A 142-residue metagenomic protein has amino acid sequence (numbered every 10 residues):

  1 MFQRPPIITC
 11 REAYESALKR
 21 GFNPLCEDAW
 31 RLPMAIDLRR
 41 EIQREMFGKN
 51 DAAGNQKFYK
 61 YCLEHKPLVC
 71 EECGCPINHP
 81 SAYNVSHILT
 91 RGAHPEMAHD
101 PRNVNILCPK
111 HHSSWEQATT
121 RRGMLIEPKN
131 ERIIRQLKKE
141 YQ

Functional and structural regions predicted by a protein language model:
M1-Y61, C75-P76, R132-Q142: A boundary/linker detector
A17, I77-P80, W115-A118: Cys/His-rich zinc-coordinating "finger/knuckle" motifs
D51-G54, V69, I88: N-terminal pre-ligand scaffold of iron-sulfur
L63-V69, D100-V104: Short metal-coordination and nucleic-acid-contact micro-motifs, chiefly zinc-binding Cys/His arrays
V69, N84, L107: The −1 position to Zn-ligating cysteines in a subset of zinc-ribbon hairpins
E71-G74, K110: Short, cysteine/histidine-rich loop/knuckle motifs that typically chelate Zn2+
G74-V104: Histidine-centered nuclease catalytic patch
G92-I106, K110-Q142: Polybasic, low-complexity binding patches
